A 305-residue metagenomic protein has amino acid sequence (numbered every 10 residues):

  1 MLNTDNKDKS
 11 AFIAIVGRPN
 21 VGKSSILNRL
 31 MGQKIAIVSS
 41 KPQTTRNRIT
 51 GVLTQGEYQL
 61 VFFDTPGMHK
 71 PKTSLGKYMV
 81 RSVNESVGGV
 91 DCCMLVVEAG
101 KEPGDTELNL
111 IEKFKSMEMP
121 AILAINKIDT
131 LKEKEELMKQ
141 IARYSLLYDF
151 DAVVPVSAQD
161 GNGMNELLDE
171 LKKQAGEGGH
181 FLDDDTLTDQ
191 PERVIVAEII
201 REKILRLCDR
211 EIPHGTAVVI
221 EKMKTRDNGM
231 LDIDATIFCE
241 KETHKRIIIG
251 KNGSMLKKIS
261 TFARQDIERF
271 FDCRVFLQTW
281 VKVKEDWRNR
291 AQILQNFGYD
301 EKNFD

Functional and structural regions predicted by a protein language model:
M1-C92, V97, I237: Conserved G1/Walker A P-loop phosphate-binding module
G22, G163, M255: Conserved glycine(s) of the Walker
Q33, V52, G56, P71 (+10 more regions): Conserved, well-folded catalytic cores of nucleic-acid-processing and energy-transducing macromolecular machines
T45, H69-K70, E102-P103, L131-K132 (+1 more regions): Catalytic P-loop NTPase motifs of RecA-like helicase/translocase cores
T54-Q59, Y78-V153, K224-D227: Conserved C-terminal guanine-recognition region of P-loop GTPase G domains, centered on the G4
D64, N126, S157: Active-site glycine-centered loops adjacent to acidic/histidine catalytic or metal-binding residues that shape
P120, D129-E192: Canonical P-loop GTPase G-domain recognition
E192-D305: P-loop NTP-binding site
